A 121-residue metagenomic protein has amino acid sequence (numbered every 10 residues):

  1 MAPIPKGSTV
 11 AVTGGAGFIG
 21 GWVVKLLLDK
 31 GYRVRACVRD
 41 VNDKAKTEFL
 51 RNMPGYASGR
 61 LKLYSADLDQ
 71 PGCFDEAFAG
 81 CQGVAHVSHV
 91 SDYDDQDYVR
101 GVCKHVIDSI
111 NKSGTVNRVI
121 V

Functional and structural regions predicted by a protein language model:
M1, V24-K25, F74-D75, N111: Beta-strand elements of modular eukaryotic interaction domains
A2-C37: N-terminal Rossmann NAD(P)H-binding glycine-rich loop of SDR-like oxidoreductase domains
V10-V12, V84, V119: Conserved hydrophobic beta-strands of the Rossmann-like cofactor-binding core in SDR/related NAD(P)H-dependent
K25, D29, N52, D108-N111: Short, well-ordered alpha-helices that flank and scaffold nucleotide-derived cofactor binding pockets
R33-R35, K62, I120: A structural signal for isolated positions on well-ordered beta-strands in alpha/beta enzyme cores
V41-H105: NAD(P)H-binding glycine-rich loop region in Rossmannoid oxidoreductase-like domains and their noncatalytic homologs
S113-R118: A short helix->loop->beta-strand "cap" motif at the edges of active sites that frequently abuts
